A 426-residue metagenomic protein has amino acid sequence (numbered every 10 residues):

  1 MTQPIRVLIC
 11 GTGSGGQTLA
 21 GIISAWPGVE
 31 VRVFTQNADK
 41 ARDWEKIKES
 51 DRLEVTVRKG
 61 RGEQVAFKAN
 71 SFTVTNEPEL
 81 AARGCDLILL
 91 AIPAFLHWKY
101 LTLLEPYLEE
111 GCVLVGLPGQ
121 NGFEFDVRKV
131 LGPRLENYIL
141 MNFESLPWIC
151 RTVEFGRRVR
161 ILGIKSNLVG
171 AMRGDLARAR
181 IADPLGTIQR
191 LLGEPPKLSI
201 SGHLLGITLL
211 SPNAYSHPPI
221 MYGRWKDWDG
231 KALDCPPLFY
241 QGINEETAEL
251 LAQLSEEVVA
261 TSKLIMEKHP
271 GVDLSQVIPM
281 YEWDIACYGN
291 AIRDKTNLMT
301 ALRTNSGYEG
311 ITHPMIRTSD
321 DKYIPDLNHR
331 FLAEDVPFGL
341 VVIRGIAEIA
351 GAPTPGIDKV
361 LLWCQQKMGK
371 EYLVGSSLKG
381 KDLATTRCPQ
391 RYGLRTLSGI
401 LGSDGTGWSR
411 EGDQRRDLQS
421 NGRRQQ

Functional and structural regions predicted by a protein language model:
M1-R61, A82: NAD(P)+-binding Rossmann beta1-loop-alpha1 motif at the extreme N-terminus of oxidoreductases
L8, P147-E257, T300, T386 (+1 more regions): Substrate/ligand-engaging "lid" and interaction regions
G11, T35, I92, P118 (+1 more regions): Short beta-strand/turn micro-motifs composed of small residues that flank or help shape donor/cofactor-binding pockets
W26, R134, T187-L191, P195 (+5 more regions): Change "in soluble alpha/beta enzymes" to "in soluble alpha/beta proteins
E63-G111, V115: Rossmann-like NAD(P)-binding element
A94-R157: Rossmann-like NAD(P)(H) cofactor-binding subdomain of soluble oxidoreductases
E194-V341, A350: C-terminal substrate-binding/catalytic lobe of Rossmann-fold NAD(P)-dependent dehydrogenases
I285-L418: C-terminal helical cap and adjacent loop that interface with cofactors, partners, or active-site loops
